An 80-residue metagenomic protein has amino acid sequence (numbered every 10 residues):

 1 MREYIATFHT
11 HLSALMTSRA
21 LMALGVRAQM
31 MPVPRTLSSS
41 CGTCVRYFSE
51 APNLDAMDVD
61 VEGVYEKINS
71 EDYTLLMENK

Functional and structural regions predicted by a protein language model:
M1-R2, V61: A structure-centric signal for secondary-structure junctions around beta-strands
R2-H11, L15-E50: Amphipathic, hydrophobic secondary-structure cores in small proteins
S49-K80: C-terminal structural segments of small proteins and small subunits
